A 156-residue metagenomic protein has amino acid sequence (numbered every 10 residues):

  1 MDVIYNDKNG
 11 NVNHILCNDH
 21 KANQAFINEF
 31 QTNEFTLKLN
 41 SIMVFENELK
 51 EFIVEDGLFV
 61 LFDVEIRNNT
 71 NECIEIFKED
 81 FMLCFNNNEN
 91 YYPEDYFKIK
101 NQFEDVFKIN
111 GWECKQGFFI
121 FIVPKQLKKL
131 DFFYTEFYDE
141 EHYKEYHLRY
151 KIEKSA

Functional and structural regions predicted by a protein language model:
M1-A156: Conserved functional micro-motifs across diverse proteins
